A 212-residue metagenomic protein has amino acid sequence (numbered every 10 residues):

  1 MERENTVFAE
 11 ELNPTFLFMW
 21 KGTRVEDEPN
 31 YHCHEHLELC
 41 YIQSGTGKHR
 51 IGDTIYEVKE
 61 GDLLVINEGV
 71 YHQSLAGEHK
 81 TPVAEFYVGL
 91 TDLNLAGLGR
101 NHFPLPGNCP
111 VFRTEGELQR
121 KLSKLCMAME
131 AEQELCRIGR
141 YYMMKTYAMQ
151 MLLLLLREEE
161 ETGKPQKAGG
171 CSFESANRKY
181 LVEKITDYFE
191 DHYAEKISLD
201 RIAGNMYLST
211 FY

Functional and structural regions predicted by a protein language model:
M1-L63, V70, A76-E78, N94 (+1 more regions): Generic protein-terminus/edge-of-domain signal
E11-N13, H34, V58, K80-P82 (+4 more regions): A generic fold-level signal
Q43, L156, E190-A194: Short, locally clustered residues in the helix-turn-helix/winged-helix DNA-binding domain
H102-Q150, L154, D187: Amphipathic alpha-helical segments enriched in hydrophobic/aromatic residues interleaved with Lys/Arg
L118, E174-I185: N-terminal positioning helix adjacent to the helix-turn-helix/winged-helix DNA-binding module
L152-G170: Linker/hinge segments immediately adjacent to helix-turn-helix/homeobox DNA-binding domains
K184, Y188-Y212: Basic/polar phosphate-binding segments, predominantly the helix-turn-helix DNA-binding elements of transcriptional
